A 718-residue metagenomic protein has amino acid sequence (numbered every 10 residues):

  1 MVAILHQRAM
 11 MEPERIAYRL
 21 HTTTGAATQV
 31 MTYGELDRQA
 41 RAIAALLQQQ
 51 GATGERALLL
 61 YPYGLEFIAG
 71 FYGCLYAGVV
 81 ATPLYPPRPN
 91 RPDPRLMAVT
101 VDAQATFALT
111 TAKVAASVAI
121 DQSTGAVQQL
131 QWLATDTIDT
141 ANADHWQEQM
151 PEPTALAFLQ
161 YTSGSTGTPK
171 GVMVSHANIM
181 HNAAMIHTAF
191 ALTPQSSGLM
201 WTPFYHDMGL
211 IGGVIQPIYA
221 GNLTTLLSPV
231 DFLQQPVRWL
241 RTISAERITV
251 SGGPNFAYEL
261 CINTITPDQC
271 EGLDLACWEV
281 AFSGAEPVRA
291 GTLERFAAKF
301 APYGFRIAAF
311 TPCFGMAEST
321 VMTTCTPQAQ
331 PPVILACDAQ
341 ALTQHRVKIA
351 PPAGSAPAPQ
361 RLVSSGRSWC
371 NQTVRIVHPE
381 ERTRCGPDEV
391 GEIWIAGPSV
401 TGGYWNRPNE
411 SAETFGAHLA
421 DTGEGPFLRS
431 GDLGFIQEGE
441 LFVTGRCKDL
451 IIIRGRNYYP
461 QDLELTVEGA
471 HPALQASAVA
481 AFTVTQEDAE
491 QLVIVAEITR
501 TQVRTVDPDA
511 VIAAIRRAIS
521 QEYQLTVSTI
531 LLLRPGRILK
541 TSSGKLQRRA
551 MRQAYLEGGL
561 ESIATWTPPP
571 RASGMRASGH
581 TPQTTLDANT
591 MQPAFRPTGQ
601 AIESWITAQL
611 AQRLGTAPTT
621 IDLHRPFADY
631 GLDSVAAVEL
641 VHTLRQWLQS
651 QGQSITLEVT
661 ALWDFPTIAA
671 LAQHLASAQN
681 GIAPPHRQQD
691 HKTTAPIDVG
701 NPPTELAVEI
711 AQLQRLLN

Functional and structural regions predicted by a protein language model:
I4-M31, A157-L159, T166, G315 (+2 more regions): AMP-dependent adenylate-forming
P13-E14, W132-L133, N142-Y161, G167-T168 (+3 more regions): Conserved pre-ATP/AMP-binding loop-to-beta segment of ANL
E14-I68, Y72, R88-M97, E148-M150 (+1 more regions): Conserved AMP-binding/adenylate-forming core of the ANL superfamily
A108, S244, S251, G397 (+4 more regions): AMP-binding/adenylate-forming catalytic core of the ANL superfamily
M180-S197, D207-T249, T264-P267: Conserved AMP-binding/adenylation subdomain of ANL enzymes
I248-G252, T264-P359, T373, R382: Gly/Ser/Thr-rich phosphate-binding loop
L362-R375, P379-D388, E392-I453, R571 (+1 more regions): Conserved ATP-binding/catalytic segment of the ANL
A489, I498-T501, V506-A513, P535-N718: Flexible, low-complexity inter-domain linkers and amphipathic docking helices that mediate domain-domain
